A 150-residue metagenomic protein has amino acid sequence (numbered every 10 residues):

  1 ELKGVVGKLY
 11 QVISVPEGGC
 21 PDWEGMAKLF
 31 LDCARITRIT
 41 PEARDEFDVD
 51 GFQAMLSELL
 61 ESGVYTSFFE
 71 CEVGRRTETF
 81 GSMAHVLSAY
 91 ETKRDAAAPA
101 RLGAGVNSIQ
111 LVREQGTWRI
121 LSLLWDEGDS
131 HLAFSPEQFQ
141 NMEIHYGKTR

Functional and structural regions predicted by a protein language model:
E1-L29, N141-R150: Short, low-complexity N-terminal intrinsically disordered segments enriched in polar/charged residues
L9, M26, A34, V86 (+1 more regions): Hydrophobic pocket/interface hotspot
I13, F30, Y90-T92, L124-E127: Short beta-strand segments enriched in hydrophobic/aromatic residues within well-folded beta-rich domains
L31, F52-S57, G103-V106, D129-T149: Non-catalytic cap/lid and distal C-terminal segments of serine-dependent acyl enzymes
R35-I36, T40-A100, H145-T149: Surface-exposed, charged secondary-structure patches
A104-F134: Short beta-strand edge/turn micro-motifs at domain boundaries
